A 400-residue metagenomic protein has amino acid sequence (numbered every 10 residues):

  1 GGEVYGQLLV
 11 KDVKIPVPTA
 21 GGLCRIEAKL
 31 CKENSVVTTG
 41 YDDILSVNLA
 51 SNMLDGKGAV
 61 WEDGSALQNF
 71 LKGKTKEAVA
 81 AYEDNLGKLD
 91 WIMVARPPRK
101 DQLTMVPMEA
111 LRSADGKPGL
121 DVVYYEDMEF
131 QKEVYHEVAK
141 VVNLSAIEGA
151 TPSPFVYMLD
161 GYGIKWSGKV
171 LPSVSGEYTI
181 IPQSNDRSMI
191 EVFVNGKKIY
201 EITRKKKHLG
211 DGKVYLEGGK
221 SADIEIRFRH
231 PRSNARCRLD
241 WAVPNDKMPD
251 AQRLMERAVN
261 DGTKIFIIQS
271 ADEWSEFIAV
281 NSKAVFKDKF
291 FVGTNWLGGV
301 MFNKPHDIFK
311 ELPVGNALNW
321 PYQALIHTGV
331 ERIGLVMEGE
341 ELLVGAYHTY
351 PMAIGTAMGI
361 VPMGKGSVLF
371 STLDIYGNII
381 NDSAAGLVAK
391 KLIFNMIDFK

Functional and structural regions predicted by a protein language model:
G1-A20: Intrinsically disordered, low-complexity Pro/Gly/Ser/Thr-rich segments with frequent PxxP/GP/PP motifs and embedded
V17-R25, S233-A235: Short glycine/proline/serine/threonine-rich loop/turn segments at secondary-structure transition edges
G21-E33, E225-I226: Short, aromatic- and glycine-rich surface loops/edge beta-strands on solvent-exposed regions
L23, E33-E129, K247, Q269-A271 (+3 more regions): Aromatic-Pro/Gly-enriched surface loop or interdomain linker that acts as a lid/target-recognition segment
G56, G87-L89, D261-K264, G366-S367: Loop/turn elements at helix/coil->beta-strand transitions in domains of secreted/extracellular proteins
N69-K72, V292-L392: Catalytic beta-strand/loop cores that center a nucleophilic Ser/Cys/Thr and support acyl-enzyme chemistry
K100-M105, M248-I326, N381-D382, V388-F394: A glycine-rich, often tryptophan-bearing local segment used as a flexible ligand/cofactor-contacting loop or short
L103-T179, Q183-D250: Extracellular/secretory pathway-exposed regions associated with glycan biology
